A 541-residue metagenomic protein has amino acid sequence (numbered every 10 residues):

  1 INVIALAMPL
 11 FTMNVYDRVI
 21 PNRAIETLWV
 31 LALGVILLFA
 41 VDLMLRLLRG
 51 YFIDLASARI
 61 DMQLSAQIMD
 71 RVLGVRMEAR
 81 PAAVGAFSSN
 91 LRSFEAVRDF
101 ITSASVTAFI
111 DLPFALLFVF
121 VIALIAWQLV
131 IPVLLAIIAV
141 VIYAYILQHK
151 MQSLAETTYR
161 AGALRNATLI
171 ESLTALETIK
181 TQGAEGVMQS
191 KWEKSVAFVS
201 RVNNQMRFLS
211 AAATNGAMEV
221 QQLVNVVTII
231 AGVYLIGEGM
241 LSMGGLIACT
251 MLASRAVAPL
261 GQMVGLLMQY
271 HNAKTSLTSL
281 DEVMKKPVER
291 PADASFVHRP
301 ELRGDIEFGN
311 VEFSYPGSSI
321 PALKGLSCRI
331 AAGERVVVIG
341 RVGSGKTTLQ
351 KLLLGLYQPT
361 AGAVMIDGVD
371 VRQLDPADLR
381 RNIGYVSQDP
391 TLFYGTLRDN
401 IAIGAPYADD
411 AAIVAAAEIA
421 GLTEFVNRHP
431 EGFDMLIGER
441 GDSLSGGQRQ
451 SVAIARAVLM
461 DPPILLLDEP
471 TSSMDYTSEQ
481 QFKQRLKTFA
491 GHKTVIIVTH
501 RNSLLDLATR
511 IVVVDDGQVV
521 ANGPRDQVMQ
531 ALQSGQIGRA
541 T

Functional and structural regions predicted by a protein language model:
I1-L10, N14, L31, V35 (+5 more regions): Alpha-helical segments in transporter systems
I1-L48, F52, L124, Q128 (+2 more regions): Transmembrane helix-loop-helix hairpins at lipid-water interfaces of multipass membrane proteins, especially the type-1
L31-V41, T107-T157, I230-L241, A258: Transmembrane helices of ABC transporter permease
V35-R46, I137-A139, S210-Q221, M243-G265: Hydrophobic alpha-helical segments in the permease module
D54, T181-A184, F208, A256-K285: Cytosolic ends of transmembrane helices, especially the final helix of ABC transmembrane type-1 domains
A66, D70-R71, V75-A83, T157-M206 (+2 more regions): Loop segments that connect adjacent transmembrane helices in multi-pass transporters
R71-L117, T174: Juxtamembrane loop-to-helix connectors within ABC transporter transmembrane domains
P300-T541: ABC-type nucleotide-binding domain
